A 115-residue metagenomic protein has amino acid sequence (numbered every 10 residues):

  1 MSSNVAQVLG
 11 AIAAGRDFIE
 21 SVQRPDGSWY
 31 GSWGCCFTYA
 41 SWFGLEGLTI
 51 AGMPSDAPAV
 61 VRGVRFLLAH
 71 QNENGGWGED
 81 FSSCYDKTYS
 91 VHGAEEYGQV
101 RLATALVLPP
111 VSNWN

Functional and structural regions predicted by a protein language model:
M1-D17, S21-N115: An alpha-helical repeat/solenoid feature that recognizes helix-turn-helix modules
